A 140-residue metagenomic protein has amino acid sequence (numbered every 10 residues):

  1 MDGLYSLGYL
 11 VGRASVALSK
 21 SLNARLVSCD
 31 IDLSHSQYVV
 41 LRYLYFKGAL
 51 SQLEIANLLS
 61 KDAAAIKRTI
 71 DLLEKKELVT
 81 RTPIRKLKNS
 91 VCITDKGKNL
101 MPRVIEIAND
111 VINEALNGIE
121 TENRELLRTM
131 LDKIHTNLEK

Functional and structural regions predicted by a protein language model:
M1-C29, L78, N99: N-terminal leader segment of winged-helix/HTH proteins
A24-L33, I112-I119: Short amphipathic alpha-helical boundary/capping segments
I31-S36, A65, T94-D95, I119-T121: Short helix-coil-helix linker/hinge
V40-L41: Short alpha-helical "packing" element that flanks the helix-turn-helix/winged-helix DNA-binding module
K47-S51: Short capping segments at the starts of secondary-structure elements
Q52-L53, A64, D71, N89: Residues within helix-turn-helix
A56: The alpha-helix within a helix-turn-helix
D71-D132: Charged, amphipathic alpha-helical coiled-coil/dimerization segments
